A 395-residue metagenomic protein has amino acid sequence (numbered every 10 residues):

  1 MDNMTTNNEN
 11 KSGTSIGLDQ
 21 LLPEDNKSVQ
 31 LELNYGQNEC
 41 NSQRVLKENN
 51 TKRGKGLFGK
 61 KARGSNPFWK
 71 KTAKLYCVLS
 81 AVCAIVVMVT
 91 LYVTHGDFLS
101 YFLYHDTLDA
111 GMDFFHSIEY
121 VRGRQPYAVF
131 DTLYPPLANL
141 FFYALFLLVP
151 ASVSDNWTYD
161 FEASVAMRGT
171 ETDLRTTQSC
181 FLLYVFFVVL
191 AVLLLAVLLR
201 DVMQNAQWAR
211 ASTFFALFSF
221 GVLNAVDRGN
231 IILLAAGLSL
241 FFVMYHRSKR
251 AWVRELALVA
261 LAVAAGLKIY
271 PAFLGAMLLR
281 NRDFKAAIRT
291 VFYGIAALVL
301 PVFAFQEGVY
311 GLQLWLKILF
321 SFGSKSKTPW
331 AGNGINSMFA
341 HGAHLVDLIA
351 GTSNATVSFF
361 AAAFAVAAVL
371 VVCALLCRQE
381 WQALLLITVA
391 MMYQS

Functional and structural regions predicted by a protein language model:
M1-P67, A81-I85: Gram-positive cell-envelope targeting signals
N7, G237-S239, F273: A generic structural micro-environment signature that highlights single residues at secondary-structure boundaries
N26, C40, K70, A138-N139 (+1 more regions): A generic alpha-helix propensity feature with a strong bias for hydrophobic helices
R53-K249, V253-E255, D283-S395: Primarily membrane-embedded glycan-assembly and transfer machineries that use lipid-linked glycans
R254-L278, L386-Q394: Membrane-interface alpha helices of multi-pass inner-membrane proteins
